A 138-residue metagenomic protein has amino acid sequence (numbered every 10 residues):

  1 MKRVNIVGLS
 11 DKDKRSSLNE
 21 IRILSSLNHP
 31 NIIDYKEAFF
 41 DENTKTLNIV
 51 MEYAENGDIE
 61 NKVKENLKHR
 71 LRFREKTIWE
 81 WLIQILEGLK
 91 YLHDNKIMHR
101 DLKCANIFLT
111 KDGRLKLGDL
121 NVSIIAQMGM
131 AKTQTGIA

Functional and structural regions predicted by a protein language model:
R3-L27: Conserved N-lobe beta3->alphaC-helix segment of eukaryotic protein kinase catalytic domains
E37-F39: A short, aromatic-enriched beta-strand patch in the conserved N-lobe beta-sheet of the protein kinase catalytic domain
T44-D58: Conserved short submotifs of the Hanks-type protein kinase catalytic core that shape the nucleotide-binding pocket
E60-R72: AlphaC helix of the protein kinase catalytic domain
W81-L82: Activation segment signature within eukaryotic-like protein kinase domains
H93-L109: Catalytic-loop of the protein kinase fold
L115, Q127-A138: Regulatory activation segment
